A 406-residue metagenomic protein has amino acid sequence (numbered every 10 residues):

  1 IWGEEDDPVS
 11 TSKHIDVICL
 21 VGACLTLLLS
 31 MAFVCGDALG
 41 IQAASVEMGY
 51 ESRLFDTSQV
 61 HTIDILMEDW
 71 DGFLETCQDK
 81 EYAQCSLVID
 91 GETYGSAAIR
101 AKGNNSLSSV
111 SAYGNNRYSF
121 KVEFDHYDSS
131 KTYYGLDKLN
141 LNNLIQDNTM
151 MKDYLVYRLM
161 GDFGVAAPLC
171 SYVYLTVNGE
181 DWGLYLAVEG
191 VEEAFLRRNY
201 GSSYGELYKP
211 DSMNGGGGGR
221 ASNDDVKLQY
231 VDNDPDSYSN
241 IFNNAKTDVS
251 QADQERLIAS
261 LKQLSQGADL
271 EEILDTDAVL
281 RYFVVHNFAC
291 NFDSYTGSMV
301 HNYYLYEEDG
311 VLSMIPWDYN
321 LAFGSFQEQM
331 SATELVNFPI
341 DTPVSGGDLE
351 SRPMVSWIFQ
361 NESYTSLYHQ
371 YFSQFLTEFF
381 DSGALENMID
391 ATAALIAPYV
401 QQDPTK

Functional and structural regions predicted by a protein language model:
I1-K406: Phosphate/dinucleotide-binding and metal-coordinating scaffold of catalytic cores in nucleotide-dependent enzymes
